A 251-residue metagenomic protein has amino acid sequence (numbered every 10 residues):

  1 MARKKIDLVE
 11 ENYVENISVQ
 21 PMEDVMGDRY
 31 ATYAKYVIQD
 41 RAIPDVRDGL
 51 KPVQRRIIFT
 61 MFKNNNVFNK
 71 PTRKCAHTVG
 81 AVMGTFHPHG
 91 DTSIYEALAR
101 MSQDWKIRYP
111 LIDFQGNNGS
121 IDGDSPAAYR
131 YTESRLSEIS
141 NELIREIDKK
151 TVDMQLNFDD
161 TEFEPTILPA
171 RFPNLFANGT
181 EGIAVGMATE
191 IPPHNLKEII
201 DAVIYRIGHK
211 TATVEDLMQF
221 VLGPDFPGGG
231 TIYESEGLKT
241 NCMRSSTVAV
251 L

Functional and structural regions predicted by a protein language model:
M1-T240, V248: Catalytic phosphate-handling regions of large nucleic-acid enzymes and associated NTPases
